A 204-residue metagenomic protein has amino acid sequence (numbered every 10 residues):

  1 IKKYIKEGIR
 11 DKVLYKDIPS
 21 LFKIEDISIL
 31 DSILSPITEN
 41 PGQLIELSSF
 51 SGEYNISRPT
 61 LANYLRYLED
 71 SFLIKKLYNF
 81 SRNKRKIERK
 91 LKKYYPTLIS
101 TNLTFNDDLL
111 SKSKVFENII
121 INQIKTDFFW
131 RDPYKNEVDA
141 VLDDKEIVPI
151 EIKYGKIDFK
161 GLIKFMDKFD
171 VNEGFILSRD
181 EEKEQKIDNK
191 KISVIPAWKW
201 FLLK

Functional and structural regions predicted by a protein language model:
K2-E146: Accessory nucleic acid-recognition modules appended to NTPase machines
Y95-P96, I150, V194: Short hydrophobic-aromatic micro-motifs
D132, Y154-A197: Catalytic cores of nucleic-acid endonucleases
L142, I152-Y154: Residue-level recognition of conserved beta-strand positions in structured domain cores
E146-V148, E173: Structural motif
F201-K204: Short amphipathic alpha-helix with an adjacent loop that forms part of the alpha/beta core around
